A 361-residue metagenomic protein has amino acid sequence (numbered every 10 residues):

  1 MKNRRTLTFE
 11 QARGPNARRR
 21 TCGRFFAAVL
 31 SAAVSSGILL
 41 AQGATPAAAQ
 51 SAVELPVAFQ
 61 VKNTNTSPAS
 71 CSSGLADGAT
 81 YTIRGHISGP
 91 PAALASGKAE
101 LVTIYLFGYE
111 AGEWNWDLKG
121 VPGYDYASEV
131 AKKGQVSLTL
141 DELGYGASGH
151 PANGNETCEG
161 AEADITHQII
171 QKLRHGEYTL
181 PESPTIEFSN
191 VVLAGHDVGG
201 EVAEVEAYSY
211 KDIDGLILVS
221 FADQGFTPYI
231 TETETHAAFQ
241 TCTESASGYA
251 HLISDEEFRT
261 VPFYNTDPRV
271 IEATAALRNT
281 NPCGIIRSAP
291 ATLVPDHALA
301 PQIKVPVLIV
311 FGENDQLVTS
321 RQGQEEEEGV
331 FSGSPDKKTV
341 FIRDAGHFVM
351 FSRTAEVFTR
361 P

Functional and structural regions predicted by a protein language model:
Q50-K98: N-terminal cap/lid segment of alpha/beta-hydrolase-fold proteins
L94-Q135: Short, surface-exposed "cap/lid" segments of acyl-processing enzymes
E156-T185: Alpha/beta-hydrolase active-site loop
P181-D197: Alpha/beta-hydrolase fold nucleophile elbow
V219-L299: Accessory cap/linker subdomain of secreted extracellular hydrolases
I303, I309-F311, D315: Short beta-strand/loop motif that positions the catalytic acidic residue of the alpha/beta-hydrolase fold
Q316-E325: Conserved alpha/beta-hydrolase "acid-adjacent" motif
A345-A355: Catalytic histidine-centered segment of alpha/beta-hydrolase-like enzymes
